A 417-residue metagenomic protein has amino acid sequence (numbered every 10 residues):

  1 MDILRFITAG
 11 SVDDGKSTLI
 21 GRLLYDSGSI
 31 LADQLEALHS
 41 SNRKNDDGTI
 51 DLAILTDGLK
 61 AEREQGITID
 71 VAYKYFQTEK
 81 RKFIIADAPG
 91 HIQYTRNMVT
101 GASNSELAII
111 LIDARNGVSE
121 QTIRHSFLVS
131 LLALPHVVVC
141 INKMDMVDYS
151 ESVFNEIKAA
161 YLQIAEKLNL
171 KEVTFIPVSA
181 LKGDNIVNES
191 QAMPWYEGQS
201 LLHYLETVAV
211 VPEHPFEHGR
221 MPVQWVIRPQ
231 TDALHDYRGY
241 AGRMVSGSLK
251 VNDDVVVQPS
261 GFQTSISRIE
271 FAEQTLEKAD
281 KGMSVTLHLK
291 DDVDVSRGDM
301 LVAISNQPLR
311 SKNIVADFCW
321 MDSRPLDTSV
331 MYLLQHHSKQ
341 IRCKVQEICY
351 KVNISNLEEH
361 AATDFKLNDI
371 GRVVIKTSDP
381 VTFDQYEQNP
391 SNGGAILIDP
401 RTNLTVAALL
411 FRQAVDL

Functional and structural regions predicted by a protein language model:
M1-Q93, S105: P-loop NTPase switch module centered on the Walker A-proximal segment
D2-Y25, S41-K44, L111-I112, V138 (+5 more regions): Helix-rich terminal scaffold detector
R5-T8, M146-Y149, V153, Q163 (+1 more regions): C-terminal effector modules of nucleic-acid-centric enzymes and ribosome-associated factors
A9-S11, K60-T68, K74-Q77, V99-G101 (+11 more regions): Replace "in large, NTP-powered and nucleic-acid-processing enzymes" with "in large, NTP-powered factors and other
D13, L19, L38, G66 (+13 more regions): Residue-level signature of catalytic and energy-coupling elements of molecular machines, predominantly ATP/GTP-dependent
D14, Y25-D26, H91-I92, R115-S119 (+5 more regions): Conserved nucleotide-binding/hydrolysis micro-motifs of P-loop NTPases
R81-F83, A88-Y94, A102-S126, S130-N155: Conserved Switch II/interswitch segment of TRAFAC-class P-loop GTPases
N155, L162-R324: Conserved catalytic-core segments of large NTP-driven translation/proteostasis enzymes
